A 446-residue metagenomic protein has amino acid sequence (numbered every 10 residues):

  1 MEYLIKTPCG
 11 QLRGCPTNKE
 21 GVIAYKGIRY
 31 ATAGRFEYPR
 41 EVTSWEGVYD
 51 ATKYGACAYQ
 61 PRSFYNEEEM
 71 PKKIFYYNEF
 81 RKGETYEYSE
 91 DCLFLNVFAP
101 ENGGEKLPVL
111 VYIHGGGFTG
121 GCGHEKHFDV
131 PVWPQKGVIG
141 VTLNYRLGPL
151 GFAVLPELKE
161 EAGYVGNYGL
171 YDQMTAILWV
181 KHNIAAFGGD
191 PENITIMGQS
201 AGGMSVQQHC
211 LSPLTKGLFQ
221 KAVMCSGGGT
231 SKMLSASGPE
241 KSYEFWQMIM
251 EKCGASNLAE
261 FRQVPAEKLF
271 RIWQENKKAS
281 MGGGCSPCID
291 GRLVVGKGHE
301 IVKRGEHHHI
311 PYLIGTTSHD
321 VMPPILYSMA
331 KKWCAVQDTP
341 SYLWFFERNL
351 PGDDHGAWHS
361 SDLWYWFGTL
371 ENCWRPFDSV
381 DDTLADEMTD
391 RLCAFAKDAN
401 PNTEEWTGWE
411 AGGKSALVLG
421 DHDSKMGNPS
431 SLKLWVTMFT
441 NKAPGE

Functional and structural regions predicted by a protein language model:
M1-N167, P191, M281, F377-M388 (+4 more regions): Non-catalytic accessory segments of hydrolases
I23, C92-L93, Y171-M174, L178 (+5 more regions): A structural signal for well-ordered alpha-helical segments within the folded catalytic domains of diverse enzymes
Y30, F36, W45, F261 (+2 more regions): Bulky hydrophobic/aromatic "packing anchor" residues in well-ordered structure
Y77-K252, V302-M322, D338-T339: Serine-hydrolase-like catalytic core of hydrolytic proteins
R146-P149, S200-A201, W344-D353, W406-K414: Short, solvent-exposed turn/loop segments enriched in Gly/Ser/Thr/Pro and often Arg
E192-I194, S256-E260, L343, T403-G408: Surface-exposed patches in mature extracellular/periplasmic domains of secreted proteins
K221, G229-A236, K252, S256 (+4 more regions): Substrate-gating cap/lid region and adjacent catalytic-acid/histidine neighborhood within extracellular/lumenal
G412-V436: C-terminal domain-tail junction helix/linker
